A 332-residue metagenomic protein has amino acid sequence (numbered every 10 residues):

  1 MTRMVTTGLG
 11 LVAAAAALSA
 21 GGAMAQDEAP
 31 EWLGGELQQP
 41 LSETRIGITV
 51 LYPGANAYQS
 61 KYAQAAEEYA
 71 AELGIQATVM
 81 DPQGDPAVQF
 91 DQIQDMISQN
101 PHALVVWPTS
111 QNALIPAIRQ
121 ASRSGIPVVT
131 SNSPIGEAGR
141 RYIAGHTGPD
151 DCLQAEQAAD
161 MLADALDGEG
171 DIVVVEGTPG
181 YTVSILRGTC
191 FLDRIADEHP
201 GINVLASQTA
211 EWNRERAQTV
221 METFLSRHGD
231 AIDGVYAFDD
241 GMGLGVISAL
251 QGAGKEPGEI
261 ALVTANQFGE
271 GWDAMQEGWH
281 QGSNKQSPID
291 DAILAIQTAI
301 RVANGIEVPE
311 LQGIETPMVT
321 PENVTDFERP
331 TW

Functional and structural regions predicted by a protein language model:
M1-R45, A71, R119-I126, T331: Short, low-complexity disordered leader/linker segments with a strong preference for bacterial N-terminal type II
Q26-T44, V175, P179-V183, I195-G201 (+1 more regions): Hinge/cleft segment of the Venus flytrap/periplasmic-binding protein
A29-A65, Y69, L73, T78-D91 (+6 more regions): Extracytoplasmic "Venus flytrap"
A57-L73, Q154-A158, T182-I202, R216 (+3 more regions): Short, solvent-exposed amphipathic alpha-helices that sit in or adjacent to ligand/effector-binding or catalytic
E67, Q89, H146-I172, L186 (+3 more regions): Hydrophobic alpha-helical segments within soluble ligand-binding/sensing domains
A71-P82, I172-V174, D197-R214: Short beta-strand elements in bilobed, periplasmic/extracellular small-molecule ligand-binding domains
V106-R123, F191, A206, A210-D273: Hydrophobic alpha-helical
N112, P116-L153, D164, D171 (+5 more regions): Flexible loop/hinge segments that line or gate small-molecule binding clefts
